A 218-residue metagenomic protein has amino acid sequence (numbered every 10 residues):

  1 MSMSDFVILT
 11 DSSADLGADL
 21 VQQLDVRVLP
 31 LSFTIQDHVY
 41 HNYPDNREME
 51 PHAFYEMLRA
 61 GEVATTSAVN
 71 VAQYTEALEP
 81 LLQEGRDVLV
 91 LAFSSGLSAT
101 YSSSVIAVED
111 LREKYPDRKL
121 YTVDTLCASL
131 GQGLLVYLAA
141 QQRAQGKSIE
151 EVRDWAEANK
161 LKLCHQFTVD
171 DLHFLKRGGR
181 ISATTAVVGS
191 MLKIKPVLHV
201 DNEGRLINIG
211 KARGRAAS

Functional and structural regions predicted by a protein language model:
M1-S2: Short, Lys/Arg-enriched N-terminal segments with co-localized hydrophobic residues within the first ~10-30 amino acids
D5, S13-R27, S32-T34, G96-T100 (+4 more regions): Mixed-charge interfacial surface used for oligomerization/domain docking and macromolecular partner engagement
V7-Q73: N-terminal glycine-rich anion-binding loop in soluble enzyme alpha/beta folds
I8-T10, V90, T122: Structural beta-sheet core signal
G61-A72, A92-A99, L126-C127: Short coil/turn segments at secondary-structure boundaries
Q73-Y101: N-terminal glycine-rich phosphate/adenylate-binding segment common to multiple enzyme folds
